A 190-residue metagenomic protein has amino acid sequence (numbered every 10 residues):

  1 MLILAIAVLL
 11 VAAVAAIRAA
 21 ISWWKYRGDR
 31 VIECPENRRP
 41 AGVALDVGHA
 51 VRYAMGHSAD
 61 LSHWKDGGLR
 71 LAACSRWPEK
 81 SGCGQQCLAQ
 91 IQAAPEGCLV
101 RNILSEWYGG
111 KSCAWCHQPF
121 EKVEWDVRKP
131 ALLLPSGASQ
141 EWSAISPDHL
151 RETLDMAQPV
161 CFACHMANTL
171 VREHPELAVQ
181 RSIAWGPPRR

Functional and structural regions predicted by a protein language model:
M1-I6: Feature marks short, highly hydrophobic, charge-poor N-terminal signal-anchor/signal peptide-like helices that anchor
V11-P40: Transmembrane-cytosolic junction motif
R27-R30, G67-R70, E106-S112, L154-A157: Short metal-coordination and nucleic-acid-contact micro-motifs, chiefly zinc-binding Cys/His arrays
E33-G82: Acidic, Ser/Thr-rich low-complexity segments on the non-lumenal side of membrane proteins
C34, L71-C74, C113-C116, Q158-C164: Short cysteine-rich clusters marking metal-coordination/redox-active sites
R38-A41, P78-C83, C87, I91 (+3 more regions): Cys/His-rich microdomains that often coordinate metals
G48-S62, G67, Q90-S105, R128-S143 (+1 more regions): Short cysteine/histidine-rich metal-coordination sites, predominantly Zn2+-binding motifs
L132-R190: Extracytoplasmic/periplasmic C-terminal soluble domains
